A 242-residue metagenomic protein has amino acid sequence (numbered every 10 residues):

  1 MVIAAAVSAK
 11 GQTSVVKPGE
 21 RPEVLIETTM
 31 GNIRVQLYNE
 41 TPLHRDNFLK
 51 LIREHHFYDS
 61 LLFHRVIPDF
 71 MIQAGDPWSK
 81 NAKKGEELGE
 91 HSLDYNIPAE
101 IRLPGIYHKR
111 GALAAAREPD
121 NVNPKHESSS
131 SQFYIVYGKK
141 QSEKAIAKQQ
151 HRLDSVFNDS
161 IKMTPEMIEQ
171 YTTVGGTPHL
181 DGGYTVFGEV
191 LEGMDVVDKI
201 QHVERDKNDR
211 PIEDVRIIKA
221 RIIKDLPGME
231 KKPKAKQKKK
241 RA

Functional and structural regions predicted by a protein language model:
M1-A5: Bacterial N-terminal signal peptides
A6-A242: Cyclophilin-like peptidyl-prolyl cis-trans isomerases
